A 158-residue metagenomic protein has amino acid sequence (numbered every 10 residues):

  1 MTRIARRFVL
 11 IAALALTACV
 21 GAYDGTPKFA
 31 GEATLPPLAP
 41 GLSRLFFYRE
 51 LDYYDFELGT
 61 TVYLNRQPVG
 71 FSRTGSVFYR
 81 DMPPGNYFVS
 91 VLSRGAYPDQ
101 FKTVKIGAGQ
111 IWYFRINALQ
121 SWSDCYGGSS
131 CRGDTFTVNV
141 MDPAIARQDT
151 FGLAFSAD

Functional and structural regions predicted by a protein language model:
M1-C19: Sec-dependent bacterial lipoprotein signal peptides
C19-D158: Short loop/turn and low-complexity linker motifs enriched in small/turn-promoting residues
